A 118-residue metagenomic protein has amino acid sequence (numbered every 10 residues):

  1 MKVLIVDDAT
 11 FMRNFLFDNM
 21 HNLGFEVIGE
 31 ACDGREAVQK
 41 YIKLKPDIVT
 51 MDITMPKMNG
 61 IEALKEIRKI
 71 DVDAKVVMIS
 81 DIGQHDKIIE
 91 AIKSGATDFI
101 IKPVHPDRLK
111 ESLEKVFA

Functional and structural regions predicted by a protein language model:
T10-G29: Two-component/phosphorelay signaling modules centered on CheY-like receiver
D33-E36, N59-E62: Acidic catalytic/metal-coordinating carboxylates
L44-T50: Active-site beta3 strand of CheY-like receiver
M55: Receiver (REC) domain active-site loop signature in two-component systems and cognate sites in sensor histidine kinases
I82-G83: Short, conserved "switch-loop" micro-motifs in signal-transduction and mechanochemical regulators
V104-L113: C-terminal output helix
